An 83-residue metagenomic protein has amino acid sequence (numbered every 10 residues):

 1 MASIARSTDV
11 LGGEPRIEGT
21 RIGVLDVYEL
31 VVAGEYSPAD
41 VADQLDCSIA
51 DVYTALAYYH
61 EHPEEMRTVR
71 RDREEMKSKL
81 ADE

Functional and structural regions predicted by a protein language model:
S3-I22: Short, Lys/Arg-enriched anionic-surface-contact patches
R21-E35: Short, amphipathic alpha-helical "recognition" segments used to contact nucleic acids or chromatin
P38: Helix-turn-helix DNA-binding elements, focusing on the entry/boundary residues of the two helices that contact DNA
A42: The alpha-helix within a helix-turn-helix
I49, Y53-K79: C-terminal structural segments of small proteins and small subunits
A81-E83: Short acidic DE-rich linear segments
